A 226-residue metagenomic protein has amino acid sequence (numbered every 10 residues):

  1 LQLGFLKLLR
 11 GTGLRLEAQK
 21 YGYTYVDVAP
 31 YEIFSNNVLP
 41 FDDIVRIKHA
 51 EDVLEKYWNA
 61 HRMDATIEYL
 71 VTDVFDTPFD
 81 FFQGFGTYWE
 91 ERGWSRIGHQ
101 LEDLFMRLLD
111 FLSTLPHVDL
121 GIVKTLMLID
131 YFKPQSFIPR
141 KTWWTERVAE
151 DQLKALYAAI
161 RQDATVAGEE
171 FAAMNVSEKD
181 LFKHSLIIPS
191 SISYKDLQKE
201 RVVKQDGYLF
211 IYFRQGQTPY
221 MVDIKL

Functional and structural regions predicted by a protein language model:
L1-F81: A structural motif corresponding to the C-terminal lobe/cap of the Radical SAM core domain
D52-L226: Radical SAM enzyme core and accessory elements
